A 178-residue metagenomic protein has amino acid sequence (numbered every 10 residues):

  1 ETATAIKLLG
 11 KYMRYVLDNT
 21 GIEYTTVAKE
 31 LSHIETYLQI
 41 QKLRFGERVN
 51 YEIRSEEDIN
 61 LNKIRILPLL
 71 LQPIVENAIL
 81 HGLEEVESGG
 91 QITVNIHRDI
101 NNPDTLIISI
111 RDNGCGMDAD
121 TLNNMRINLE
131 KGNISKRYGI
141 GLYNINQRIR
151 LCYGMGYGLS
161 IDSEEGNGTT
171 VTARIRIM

Functional and structural regions predicted by a protein language model:
E1-D162, G168-R174: Two-component histidine phosphotransfer core
R176-M178: Two-component histidine kinase transmitter core
